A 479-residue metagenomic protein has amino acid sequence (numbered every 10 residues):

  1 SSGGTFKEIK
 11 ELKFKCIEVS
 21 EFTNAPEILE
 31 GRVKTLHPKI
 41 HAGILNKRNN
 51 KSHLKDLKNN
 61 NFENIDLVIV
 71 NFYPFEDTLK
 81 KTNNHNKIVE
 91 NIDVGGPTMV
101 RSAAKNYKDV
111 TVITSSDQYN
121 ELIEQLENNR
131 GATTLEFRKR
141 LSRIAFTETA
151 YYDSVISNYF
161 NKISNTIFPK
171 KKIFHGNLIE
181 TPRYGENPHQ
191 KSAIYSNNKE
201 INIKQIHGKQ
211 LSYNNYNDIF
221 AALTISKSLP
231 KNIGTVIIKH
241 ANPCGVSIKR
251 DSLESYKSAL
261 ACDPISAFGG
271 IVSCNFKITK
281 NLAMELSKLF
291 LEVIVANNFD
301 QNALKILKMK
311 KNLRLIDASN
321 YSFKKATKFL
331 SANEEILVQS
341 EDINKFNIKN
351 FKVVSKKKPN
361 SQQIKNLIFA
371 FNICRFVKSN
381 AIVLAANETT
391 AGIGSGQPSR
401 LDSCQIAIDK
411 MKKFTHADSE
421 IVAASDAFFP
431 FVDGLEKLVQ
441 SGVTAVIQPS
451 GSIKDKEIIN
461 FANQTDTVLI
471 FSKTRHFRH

Functional and structural regions predicted by a protein language model:
G4-F75: Glycine-rich nucleotide/cofactor/substrate-binding loop typically near the N-terminus or early in the first domain
K47-A103, K352, K356-S361: Active-site/ligand-binding-proximal alpha/beta "capping" segment
Y119-Q125, T133-E341, Q363-N372, S379-A381: Active-site loops and adjacent core secondary-structure elements that bind or stabilize anionic groups
T224, K349-I393: Internal active-site segments that recognize and position negatively charged phosphoryl groups and nucleotide moieties
C244-I265, V383, T389-E436: Glycine- and Gly-Pro-enriched alpha-helical subdomains that act as flexible, kink-prone "lid/hinge" or packing modules
V272-S273, T279-K288, T415-D455: Cysteine/selenocysteine-centered motifs that mediate thiol-based redox chemistry or coordinate metal-sulfur cofactors
F290-I316, E436-H479: C-terminal binding/interaction regions
